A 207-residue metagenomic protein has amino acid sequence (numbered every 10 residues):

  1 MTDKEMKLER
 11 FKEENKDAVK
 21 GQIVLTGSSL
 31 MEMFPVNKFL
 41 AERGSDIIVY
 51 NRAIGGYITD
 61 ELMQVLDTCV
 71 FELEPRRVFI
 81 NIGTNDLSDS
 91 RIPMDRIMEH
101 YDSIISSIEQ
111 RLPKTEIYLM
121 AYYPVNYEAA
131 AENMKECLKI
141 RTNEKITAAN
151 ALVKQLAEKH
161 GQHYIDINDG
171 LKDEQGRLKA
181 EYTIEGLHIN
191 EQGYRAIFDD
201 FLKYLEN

Functional and structural regions predicted by a protein language model:
M1-E9, D17-K20, Q192-N207: Conserved catalytic region of serine esterases and O-acyltransferases that act on ester linkages in lipids
T2-S103: Conserved SGNH/GDSL esterase-like catalytic core that processes O-acyl groups on lipids and polysaccharides
Y50, Y118, H163-I165: General small-molecule cofactor/ligand-binding pocket signal
N81, M120-A121: Alpha/beta-hydrolase-fold catalytic nucleophile elbow
Y101-S106, N150: Generic structural signal for well-ordered alpha-helices, preferentially at hydrophobic/aromatic core positions
L112-E116: A short helix->loop->beta-strand "cap" motif at the edges of active sites that frequently abuts
P124-N207: Catalytic His-Asp segment of secreted/periplasmic serine-dependent ester chemistry enzymes
